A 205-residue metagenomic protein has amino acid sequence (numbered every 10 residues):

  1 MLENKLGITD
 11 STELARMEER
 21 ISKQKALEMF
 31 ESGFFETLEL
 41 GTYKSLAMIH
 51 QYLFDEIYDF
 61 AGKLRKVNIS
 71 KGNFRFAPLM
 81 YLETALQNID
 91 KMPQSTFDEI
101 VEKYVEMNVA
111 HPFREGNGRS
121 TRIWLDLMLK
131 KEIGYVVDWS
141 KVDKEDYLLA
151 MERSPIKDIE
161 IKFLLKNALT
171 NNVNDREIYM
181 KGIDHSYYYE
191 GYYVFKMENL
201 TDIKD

Functional and structural regions predicted by a protein language model:
M1-D205: FIC/Doc superfamily catalytic core
